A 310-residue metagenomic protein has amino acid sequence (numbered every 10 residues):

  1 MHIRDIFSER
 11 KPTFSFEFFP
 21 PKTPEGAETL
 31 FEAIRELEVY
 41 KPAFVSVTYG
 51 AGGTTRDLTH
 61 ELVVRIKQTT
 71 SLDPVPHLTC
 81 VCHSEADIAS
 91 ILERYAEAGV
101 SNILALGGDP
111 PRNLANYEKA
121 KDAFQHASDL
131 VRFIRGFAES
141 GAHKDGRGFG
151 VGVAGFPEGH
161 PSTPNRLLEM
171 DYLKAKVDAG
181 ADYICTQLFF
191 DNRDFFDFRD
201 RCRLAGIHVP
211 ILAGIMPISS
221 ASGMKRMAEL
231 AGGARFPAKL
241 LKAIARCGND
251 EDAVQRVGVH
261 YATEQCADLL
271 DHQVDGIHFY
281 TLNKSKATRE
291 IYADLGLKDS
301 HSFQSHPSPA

Functional and structural regions predicted by a protein language model:
M1-F16, T23, E139-F149, S300-A310: N-terminal amphipathic alpha-helix/helix-capping segment at the start of soluble metabolic enzymes
M1-V47: Conserved N-terminal beta1-alpha1 strand-loop-helix module at the mouth
I3-I6, E25-E28, G53-R65, S84-S90 (+4 more regions): Active-site-adjacent beta->alpha loops and helix N-cap segments on the catalytic face of soluble alpha/beta enzymes
T13-F31, P74-A86, G150-L168, A245-H260: Active-site mouth loops of central-metabolism enzymes
S15, S46, L104-A105, C185 (+1 more regions): Conserved beta-strand positions in the central sheet of alpha/beta enzyme cores
E17, V45, Y95, K176 (+3 more regions): Conserved, mostly hydrophobic/aromatic
F18-P21, T48-G52, H77-H83, G108-D109 (+5 more regions): Active-site beta-loop-alpha junctions enriched in small/polar residues
D122-D145, V153-S162, E169, L204-E264 (+1 more regions): Active-site pocket-lining/capping segments in soluble small-molecule metabolic enzymes
